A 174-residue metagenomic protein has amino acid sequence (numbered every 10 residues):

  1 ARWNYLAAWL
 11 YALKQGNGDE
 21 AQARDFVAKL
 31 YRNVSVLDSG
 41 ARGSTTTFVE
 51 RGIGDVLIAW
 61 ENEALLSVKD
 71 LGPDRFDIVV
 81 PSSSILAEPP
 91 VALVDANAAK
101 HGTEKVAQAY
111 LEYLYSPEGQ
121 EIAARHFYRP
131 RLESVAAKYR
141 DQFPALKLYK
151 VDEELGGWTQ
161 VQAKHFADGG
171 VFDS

Functional and structural regions predicted by a protein language model:
A1, L10-Y11, N62-L66, S84-L86 (+2 more regions): Solvent-exposed loop/turn segments at secondary-structure junctions within structured extracellular/periplasmic domains
A1-N4, A8, D19-F26, A41-S44 (+5 more regions): Stable alpha-helical elements in mature extracytoplasmic
W3-N4, D70, V135-A136: Short aromatic-enriched loop/helix-cap "lid" or pocket-rim segments at secondary-structure transitions that line
L6, A87-V91: Small-molecule pocket liners
L10-P81: Ligand-binding pocket segment of bilobal, Venus flytrap-like solute-binding proteins
D55, P89, Q108: Residue-level detector of short, conserved catalytic/binding motifs and their immediate flanks
G72-V79, P90-V94, A98-K100: A compositional/structural signature marking long, glycine- and acidic/polar-rich segments with frequent tryptophans
A96-S174: Extracellular/periplasmic juxtamembrane helices and adjacent flexible linkers that interface with membrane partners
